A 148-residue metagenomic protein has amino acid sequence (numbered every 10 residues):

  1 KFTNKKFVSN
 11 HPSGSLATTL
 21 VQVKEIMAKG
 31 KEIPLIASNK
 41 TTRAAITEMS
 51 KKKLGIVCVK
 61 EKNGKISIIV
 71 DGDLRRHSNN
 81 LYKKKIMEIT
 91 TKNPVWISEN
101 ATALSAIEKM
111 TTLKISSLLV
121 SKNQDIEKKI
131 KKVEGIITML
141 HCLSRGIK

Functional and structural regions predicted by a protein language model:
K1-M27: Internal, active-site/partner-interface "lid" segment
N4-K5, V57-K62: Flexible, glycine/charged-enriched surface loops at secondary-structure junctions
T19-I33, Y82-P94: Bateman (tandem CBS) regulatory domains
L35-K53, K60-E61, S78, E88 (+2 more regions): The conserved cystathionine-beta-synthase
L54-V57, I66-S67: Conserved active-site beta-strand-loop modules that form the wall/rim of enzyme catalytic pockets and either contain
N63, K128-K131: Glycine-biased flexible loop/turn sites that connect beta-strands or occur in inter-domain linkers
I66-G72, E134-C142: Short hydrophobic beta-strand motif reused across regulatory alpha/beta modules
G72, S78-N80: Cytosolic, membrane-proximal regulatory domains of ion/volume homeostasis and mechanosensation machinery
